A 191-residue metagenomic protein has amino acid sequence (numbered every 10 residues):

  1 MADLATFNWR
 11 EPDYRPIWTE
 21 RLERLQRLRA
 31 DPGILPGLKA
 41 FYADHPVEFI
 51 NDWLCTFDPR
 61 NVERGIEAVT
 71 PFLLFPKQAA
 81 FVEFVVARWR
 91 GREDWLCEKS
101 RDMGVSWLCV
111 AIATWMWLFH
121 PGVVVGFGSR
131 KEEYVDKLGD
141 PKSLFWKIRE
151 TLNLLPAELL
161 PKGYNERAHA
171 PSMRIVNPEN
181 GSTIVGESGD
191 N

Functional and structural regions predicted by a protein language model:
A2-N191: Phosphate/NTP-binding elements of NTP-utilizing enzymes
